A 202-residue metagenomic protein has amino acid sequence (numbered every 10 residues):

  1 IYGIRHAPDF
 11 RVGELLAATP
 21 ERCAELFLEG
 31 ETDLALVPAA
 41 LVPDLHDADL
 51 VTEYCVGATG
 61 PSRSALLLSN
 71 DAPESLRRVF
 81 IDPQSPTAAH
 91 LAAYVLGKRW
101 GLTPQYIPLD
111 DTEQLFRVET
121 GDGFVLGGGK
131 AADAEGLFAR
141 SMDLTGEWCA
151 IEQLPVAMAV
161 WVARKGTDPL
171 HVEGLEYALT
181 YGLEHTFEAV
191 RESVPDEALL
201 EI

Functional and structural regions predicted by a protein language model:
I1-I202: Domain-level signature for soluble enzymes in the chorismate/prephenate branch of the shikimate pathway
